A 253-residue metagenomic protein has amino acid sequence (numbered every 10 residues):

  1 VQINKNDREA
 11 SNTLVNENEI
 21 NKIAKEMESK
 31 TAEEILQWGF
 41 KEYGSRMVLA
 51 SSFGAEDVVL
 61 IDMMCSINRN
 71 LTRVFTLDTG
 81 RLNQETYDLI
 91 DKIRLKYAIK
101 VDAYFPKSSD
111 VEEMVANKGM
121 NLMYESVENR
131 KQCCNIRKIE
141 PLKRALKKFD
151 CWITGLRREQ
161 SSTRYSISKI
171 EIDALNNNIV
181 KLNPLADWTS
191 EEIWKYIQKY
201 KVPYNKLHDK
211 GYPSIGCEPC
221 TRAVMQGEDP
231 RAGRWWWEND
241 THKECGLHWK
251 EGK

Functional and structural regions predicted by a protein language model:
Q2-K253: Nucleotide-activated chemistry modules centered on ATP-dependent adenylation/adenylyltransferase
